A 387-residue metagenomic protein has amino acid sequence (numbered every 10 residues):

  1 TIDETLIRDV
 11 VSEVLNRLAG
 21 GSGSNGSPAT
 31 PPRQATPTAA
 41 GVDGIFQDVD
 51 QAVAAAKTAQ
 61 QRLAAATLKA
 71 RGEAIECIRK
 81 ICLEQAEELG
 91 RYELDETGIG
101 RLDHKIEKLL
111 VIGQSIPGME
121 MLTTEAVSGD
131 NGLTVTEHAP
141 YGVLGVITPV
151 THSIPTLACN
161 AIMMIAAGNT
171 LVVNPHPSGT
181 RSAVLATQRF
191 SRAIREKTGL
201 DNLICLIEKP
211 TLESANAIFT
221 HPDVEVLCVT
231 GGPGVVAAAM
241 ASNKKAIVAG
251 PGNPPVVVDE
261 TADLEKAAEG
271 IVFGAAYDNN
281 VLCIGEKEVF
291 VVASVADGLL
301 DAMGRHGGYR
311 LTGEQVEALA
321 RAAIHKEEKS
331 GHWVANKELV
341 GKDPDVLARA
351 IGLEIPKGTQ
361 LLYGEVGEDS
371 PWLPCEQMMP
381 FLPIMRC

Functional and structural regions predicted by a protein language model:
I2-D9, G44-A54, A66-E73, C77 (+18 more regions): Conserved active-site and cofactor/substrate-binding residues in soluble primary-metabolism enzymes
D3-V135, M163, R305: N-terminal Rossmann-like NAD(P)+-binding subdomain of aldehyde/semialdehyde dehydrogenases
L15-S22, V53, K57-Q60, A64 (+12 more regions): Structural signal for hydrophobic packing residues in well-ordered secondary-structure cores of soluble enzyme domains
D43, A158, V236-D369: ALDH superfamily catalytic-core signature
K57-A65, G145, E288-V291, M378-C387: Short, well-ordered beta-strand elements within core beta-sheets of diverse protein domains
T124-K266: Rossmann-like NAD(P) dinucleotide-binding subdomain of oxidoreductase/dehydrogenase enzymes
L206-K209, G364-E365, I384-C387: Short acidic-hydrophobic, aromatic-tinged amphipathic segments that line or gate anion-handling sites
E354, L373-E376: Catalytic alpha/beta core domains of metabolic enzymes, predominantly
